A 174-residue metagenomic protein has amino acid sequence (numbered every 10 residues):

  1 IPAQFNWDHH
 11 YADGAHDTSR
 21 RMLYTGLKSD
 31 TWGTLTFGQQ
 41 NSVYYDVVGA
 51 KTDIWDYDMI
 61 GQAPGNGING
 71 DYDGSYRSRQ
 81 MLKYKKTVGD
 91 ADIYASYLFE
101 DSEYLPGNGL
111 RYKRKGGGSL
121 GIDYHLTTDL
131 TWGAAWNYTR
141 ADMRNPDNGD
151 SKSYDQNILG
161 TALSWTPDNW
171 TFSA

Functional and structural regions predicted by a protein language model:
I1-E100, R114, D123-L126: Outer membrane beta-barrel
N6-A12, Y44, L98-G116, N137-K152: Sequence/structural signature of outer-membrane beta-barrel proteins
K51, Q62-P64, A91, L98 (+5 more regions): Residue-level detector of solvent-exposed, low-hydrophobicity positions
G89, K113-A174: Detector for outer-membrane/organellar transmembrane beta-barrel domains, recognizing the amphipathic beta-strand
